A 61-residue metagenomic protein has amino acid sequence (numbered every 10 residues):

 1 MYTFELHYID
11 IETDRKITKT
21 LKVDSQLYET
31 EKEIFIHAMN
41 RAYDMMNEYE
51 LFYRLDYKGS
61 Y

Functional and structural regions predicted by a protein language model:
M1-K32, I36, F52, Y57: N-terminal acidic leader/helix
H37-Y61: Short, mixed-charge low-complexity intrinsically disordered segments
